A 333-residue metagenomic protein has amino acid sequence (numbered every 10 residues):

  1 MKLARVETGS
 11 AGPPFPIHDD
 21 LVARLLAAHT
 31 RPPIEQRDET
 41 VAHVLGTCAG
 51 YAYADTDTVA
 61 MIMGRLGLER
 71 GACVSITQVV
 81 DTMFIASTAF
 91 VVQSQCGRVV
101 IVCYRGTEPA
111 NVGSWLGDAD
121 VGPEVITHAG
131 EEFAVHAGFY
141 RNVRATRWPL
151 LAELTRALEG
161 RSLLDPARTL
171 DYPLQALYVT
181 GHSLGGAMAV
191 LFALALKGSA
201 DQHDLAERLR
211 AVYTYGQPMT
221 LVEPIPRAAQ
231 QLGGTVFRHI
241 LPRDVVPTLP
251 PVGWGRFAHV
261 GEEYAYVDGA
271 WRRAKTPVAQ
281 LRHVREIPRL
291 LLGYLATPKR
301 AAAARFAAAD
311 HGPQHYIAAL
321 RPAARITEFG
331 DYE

Functional and structural regions predicted by a protein language model:
M1-A28, C96-V99, R147-T180, V190 (+1 more regions): Serine hydrolase/lipase
M1-Q95: N-terminal low-complexity, Ser/Thr- and acidic-residue-enriched intrinsically disordered segments
A60-L66, R105, G117, R256-A258: Short, polar loop/linker segments at the starts of domains and inter-domain junctions
S94, R105-T107, Y215: Structured beta-strand/turn binding interfaces of compact recognition modules in eukaryotic regulators
V100-Y104: Short beta-strand element of the alpha/beta-hydrolase
E108-A110, W115-A157: Active-site catalytic motif of lipid deacylating hydrolases and related acyltransferases
G185-G186: Catalytic nucleophile loop
